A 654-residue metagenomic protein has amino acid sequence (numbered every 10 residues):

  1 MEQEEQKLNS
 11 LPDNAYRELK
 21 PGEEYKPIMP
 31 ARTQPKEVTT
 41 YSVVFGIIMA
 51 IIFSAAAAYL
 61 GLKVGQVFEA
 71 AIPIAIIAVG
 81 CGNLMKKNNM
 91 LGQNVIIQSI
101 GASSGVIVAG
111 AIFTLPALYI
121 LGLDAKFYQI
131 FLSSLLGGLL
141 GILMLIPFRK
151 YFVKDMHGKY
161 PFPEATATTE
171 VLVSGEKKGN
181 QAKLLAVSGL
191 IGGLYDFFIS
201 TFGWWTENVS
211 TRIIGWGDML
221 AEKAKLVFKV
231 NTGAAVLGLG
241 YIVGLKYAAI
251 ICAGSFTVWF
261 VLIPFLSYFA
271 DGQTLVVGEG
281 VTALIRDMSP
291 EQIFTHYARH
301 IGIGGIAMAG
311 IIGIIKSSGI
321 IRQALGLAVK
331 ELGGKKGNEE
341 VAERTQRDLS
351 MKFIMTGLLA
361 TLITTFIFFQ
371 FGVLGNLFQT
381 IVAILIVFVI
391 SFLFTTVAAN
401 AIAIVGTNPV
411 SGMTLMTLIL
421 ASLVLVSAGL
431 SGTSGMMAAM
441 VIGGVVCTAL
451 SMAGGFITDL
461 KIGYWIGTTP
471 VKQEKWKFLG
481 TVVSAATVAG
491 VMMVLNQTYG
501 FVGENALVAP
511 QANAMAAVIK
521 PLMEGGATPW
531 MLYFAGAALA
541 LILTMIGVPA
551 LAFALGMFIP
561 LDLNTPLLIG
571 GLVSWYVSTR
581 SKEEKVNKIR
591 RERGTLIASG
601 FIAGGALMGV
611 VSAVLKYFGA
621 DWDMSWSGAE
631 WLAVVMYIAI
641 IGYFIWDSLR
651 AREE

Functional and structural regions predicted by a protein language model:
M1-E654: Alpha-helical multipass membrane-protein architecture
